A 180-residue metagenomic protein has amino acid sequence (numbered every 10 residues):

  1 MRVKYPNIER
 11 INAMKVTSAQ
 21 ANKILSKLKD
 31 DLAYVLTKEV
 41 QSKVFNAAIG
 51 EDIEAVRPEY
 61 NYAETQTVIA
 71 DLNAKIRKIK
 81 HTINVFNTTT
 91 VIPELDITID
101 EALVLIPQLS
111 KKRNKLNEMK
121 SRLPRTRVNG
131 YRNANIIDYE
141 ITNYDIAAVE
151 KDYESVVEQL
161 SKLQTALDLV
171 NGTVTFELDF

Functional and structural regions predicted by a protein language model:
K4-F180: Structural preference for solvent-exposed beta-strand-turn elements and adjacent flexible terminal/loop segments within
